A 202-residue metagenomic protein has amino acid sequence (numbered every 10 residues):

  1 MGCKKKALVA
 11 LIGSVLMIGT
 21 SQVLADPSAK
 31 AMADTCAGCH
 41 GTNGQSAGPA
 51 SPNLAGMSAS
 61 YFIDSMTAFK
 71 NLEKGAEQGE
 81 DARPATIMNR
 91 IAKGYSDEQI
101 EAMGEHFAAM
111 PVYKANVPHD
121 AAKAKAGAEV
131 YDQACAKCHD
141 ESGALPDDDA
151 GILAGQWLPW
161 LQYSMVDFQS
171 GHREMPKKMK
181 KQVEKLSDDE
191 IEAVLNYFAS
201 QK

Functional and structural regions predicted by a protein language model:
M1-A10: Bacterial N-terminal signal peptides that target proteins for export
I12-G13, V23: Cleavable N-terminal signal peptides
G19-T20: N-terminal signal peptide c-region/cleavage motif recognized by signal peptidases
L24-N43, A115, H119-S142: Sequence/structural segment immediately N-terminal to covalent heme-attachment motifs in c-type and related
G44-G79, A85, N89-I91, A124 (+2 more regions): Gly/Gly-Pro-rich "capping" loops immediately C-terminal to redox-active cysteine motifs in periplasmic/lumenal
F69, H106-F107, Y131, F168 (+1 more regions): Conserved hydrophobic/aromatic "anchor" residues that stabilize well-ordered secondary structure elements
A92-A115, P159, Q182-K202: C-terminal capping alpha-helices of c-type cytochrome domains
